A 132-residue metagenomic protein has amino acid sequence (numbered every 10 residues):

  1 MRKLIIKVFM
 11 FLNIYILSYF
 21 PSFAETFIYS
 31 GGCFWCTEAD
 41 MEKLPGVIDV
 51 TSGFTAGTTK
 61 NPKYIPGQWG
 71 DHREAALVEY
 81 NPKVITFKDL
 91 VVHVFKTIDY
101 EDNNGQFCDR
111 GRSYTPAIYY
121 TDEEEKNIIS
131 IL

Functional and structural regions predicted by a protein language model:
M1-K7: Positively charged n-region of N-terminal signal peptides that target proteins for export
K7-Y19: Bacterial N-terminal signal peptides
F23-L132: Flexible coil/turn and secondary-structure edge motifs
